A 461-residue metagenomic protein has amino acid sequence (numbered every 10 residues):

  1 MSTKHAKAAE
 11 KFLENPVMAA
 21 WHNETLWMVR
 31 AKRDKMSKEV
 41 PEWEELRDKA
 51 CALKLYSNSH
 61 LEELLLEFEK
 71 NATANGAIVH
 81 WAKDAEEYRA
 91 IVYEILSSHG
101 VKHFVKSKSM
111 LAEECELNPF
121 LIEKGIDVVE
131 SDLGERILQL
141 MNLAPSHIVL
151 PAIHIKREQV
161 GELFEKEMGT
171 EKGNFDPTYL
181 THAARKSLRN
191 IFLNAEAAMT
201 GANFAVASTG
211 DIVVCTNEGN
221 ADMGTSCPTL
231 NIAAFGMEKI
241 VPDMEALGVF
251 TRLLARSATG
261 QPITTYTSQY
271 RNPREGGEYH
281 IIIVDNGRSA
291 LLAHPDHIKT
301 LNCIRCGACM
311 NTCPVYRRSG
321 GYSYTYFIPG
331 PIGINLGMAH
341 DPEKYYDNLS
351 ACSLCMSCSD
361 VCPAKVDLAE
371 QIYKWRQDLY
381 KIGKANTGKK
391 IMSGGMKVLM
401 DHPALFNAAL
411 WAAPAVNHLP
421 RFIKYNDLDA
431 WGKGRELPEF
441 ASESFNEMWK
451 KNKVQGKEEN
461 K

Functional and structural regions predicted by a protein language model:
M1, H5-V29, M392-K461: Intrinsic disorder at enzyme termini
M1-D296: The feature marks the mature, well-folded catalytic cores of soluble enzymes
D84, C309, D367-L368: Helix N-cap / loop-to-helix initiation motif
N118, E245-G248, R252, G307 (+2 more regions): Predominant activation on well-ordered alpha-helical scaffold segments within soluble catalytic domains
Y266, R274-T300, Y316-F422: Ferredoxin-type iron-sulfur electron-transfer modules in oxidoreductases and energy-metabolism complexes
C303: Short Cys/His-rich zinc-binding micro-motifs
C306-M310, C355: Extended amphipathic alpha-helical segments enriched in small hydrophobics
